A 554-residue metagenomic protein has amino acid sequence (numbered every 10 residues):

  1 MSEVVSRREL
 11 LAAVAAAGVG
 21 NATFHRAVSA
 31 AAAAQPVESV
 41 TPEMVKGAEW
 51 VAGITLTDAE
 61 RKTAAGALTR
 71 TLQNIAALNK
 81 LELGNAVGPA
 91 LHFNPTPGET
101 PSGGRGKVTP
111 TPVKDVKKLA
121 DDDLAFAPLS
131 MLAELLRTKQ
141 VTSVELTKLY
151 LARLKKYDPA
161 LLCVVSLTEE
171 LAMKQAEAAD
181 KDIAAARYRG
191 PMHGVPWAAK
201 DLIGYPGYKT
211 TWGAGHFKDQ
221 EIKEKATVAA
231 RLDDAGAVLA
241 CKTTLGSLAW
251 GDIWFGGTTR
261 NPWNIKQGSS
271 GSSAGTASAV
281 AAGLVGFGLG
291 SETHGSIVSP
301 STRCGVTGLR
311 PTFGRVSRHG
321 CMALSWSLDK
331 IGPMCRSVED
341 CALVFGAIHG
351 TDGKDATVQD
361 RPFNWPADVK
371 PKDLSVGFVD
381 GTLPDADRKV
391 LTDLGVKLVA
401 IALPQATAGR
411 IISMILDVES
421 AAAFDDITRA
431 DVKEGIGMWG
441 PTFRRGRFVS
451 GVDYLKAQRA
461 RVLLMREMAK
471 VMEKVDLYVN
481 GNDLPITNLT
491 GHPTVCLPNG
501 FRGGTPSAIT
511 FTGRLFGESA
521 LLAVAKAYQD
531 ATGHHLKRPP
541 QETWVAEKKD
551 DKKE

Functional and structural regions predicted by a protein language model:
S2-G18: N-terminal secretory signal peptides and thylakoid transit peptides that target proteins across membranes
F24-G66, E82-A90, P366: C-terminal segment of N-terminal export signals and the immediately downstream linker at the start of the mature
L56-H294, K389-L394: Gly/Ser-rich catalytic/binding loops embedded in alpha/beta enzyme cores
P110-D115, R310-A386, T532-E554: A short helix-breaking turn/cap at a secondary-structure junction
T111-D121, M192-W212, K370-V379, V399 (+2 more regions): Short helix-loop capping/hinge segments that flank enzyme active sites or metal/cofactor-binding pockets
K139, G194, D234, V238-C241 (+6 more regions): Glycine-rich, small-residue loops and helix-cap segments that act as flexible hinges at active-site edges
Q140, E145-L151, E177, N364-P366 (+4 more regions): Acyltransferase
E224-I348, N488-F501, T505-T510: Short glycine/serine-rich loop segments
